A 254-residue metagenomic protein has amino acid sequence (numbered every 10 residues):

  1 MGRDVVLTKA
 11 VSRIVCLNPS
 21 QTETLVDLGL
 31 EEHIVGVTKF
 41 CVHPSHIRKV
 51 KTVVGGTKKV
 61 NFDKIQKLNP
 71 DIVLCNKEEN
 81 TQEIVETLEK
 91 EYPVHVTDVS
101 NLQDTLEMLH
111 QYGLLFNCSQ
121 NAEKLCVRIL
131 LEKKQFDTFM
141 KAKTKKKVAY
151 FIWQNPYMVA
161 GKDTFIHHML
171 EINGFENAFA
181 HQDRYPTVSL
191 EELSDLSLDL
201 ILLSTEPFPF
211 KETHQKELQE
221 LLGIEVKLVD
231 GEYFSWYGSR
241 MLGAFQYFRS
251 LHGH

Functional and structural regions predicted by a protein language model:
M1-H254: N-terminal ligand-binding lobe of clamshell/alpha-beta domains
